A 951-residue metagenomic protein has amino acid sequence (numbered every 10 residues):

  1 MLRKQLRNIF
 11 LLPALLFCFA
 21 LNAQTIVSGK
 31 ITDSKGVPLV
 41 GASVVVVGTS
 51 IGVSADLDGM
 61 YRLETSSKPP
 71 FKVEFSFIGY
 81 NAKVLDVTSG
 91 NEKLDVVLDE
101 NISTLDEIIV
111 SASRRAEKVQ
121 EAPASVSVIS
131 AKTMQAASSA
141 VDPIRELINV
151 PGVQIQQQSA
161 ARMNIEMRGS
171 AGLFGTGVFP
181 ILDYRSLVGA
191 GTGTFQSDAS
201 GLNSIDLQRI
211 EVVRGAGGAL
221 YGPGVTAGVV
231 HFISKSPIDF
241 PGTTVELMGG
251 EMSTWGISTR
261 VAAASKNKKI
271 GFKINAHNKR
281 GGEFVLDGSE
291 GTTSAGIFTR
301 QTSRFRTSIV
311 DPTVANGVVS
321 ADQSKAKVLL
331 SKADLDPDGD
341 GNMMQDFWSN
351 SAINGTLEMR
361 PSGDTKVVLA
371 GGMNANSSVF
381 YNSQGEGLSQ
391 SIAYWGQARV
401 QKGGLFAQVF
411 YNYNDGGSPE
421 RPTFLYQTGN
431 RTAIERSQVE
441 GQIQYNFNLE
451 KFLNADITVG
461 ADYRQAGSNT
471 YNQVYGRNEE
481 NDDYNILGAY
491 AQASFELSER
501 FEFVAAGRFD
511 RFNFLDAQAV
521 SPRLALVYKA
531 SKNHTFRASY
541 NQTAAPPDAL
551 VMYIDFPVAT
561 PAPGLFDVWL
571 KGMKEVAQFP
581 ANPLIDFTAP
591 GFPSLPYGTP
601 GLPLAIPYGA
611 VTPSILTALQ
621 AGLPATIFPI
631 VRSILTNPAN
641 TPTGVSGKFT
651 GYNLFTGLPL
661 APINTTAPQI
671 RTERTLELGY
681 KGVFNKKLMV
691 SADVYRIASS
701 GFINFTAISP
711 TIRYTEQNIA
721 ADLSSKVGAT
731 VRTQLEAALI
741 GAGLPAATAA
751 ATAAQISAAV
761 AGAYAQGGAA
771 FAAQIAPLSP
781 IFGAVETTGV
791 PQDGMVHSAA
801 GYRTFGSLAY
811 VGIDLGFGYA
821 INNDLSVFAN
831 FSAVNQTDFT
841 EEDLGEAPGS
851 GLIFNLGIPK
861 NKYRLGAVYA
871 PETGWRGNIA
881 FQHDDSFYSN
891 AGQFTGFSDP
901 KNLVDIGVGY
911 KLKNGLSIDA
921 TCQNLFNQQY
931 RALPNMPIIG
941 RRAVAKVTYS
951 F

Functional and structural regions predicted by a protein language model:
K30-V37, A42-V47, K72-N81, T88-A136: Short, acidic, small-residue-rich periplasmic hinge/interaction motif at the N-terminus of Gram-negative outer-membrane
Y61-E64, R185-R214: Short acidic/polar hinge/loop motifs at secondary-structure boundaries that mediate gating or recognition
K93-V97, P143-N149, M163-R168, V178-D183 (+4 more regions): N-terminal periplasmic accessory domains that precede and gate Gram-negative outer-membrane beta-barrel machines
T176-G177, G189-T194, I205-Q208, A219-I297 (+2 more regions): Outer-membrane beta-barrel translocator/receptor signature
D239, M248, R260-S389: Periplasmic-side early beta-strands and strand-to-turn transitions of outer-membrane beta-barrels
A262-K266, H277, G818, D824-A833 (+1 more regions): Conserved C-terminal beta-signal and adjacent last beta-strands/turns of outer-membrane beta-barrel proteins
R360-N374, I392-D516, F828-N830: Face-selective signature of the C-terminal outer-membrane beta-barrel domain
E496-R500, V683, K687, S691-A891 (+1 more regions): Gram-negative outer-membrane beta-barrel transporters
